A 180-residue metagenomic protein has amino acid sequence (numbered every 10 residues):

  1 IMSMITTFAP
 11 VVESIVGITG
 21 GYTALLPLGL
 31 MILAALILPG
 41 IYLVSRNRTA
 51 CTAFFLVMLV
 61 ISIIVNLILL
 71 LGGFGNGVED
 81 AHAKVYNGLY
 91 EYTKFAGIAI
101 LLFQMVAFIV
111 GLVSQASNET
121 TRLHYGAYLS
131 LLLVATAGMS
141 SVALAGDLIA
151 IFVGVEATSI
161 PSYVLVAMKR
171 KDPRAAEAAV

Functional and structural regions predicted by a protein language model:
I1-V180: Alpha-helical transmembrane segments of multi-pass membrane proteins predominantly involved in bioenergetics
